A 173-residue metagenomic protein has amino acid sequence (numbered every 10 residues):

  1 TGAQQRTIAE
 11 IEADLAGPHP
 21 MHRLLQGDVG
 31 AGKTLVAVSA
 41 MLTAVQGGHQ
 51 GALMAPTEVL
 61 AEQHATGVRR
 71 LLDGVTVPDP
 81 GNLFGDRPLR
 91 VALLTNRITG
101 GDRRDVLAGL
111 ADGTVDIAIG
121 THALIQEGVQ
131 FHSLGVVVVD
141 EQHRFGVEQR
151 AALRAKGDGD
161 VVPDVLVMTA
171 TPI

Functional and structural regions predicted by a protein language model:
T1-G30, L35-Q46, Q50-A52: Pre-Walker A segment
G17-P18, T43-G47, L83-D86, A108-G113 (+2 more regions): Conserved catalytic network of the ASCE P-loop NTPase/AAA+ motor domain
H22, V36-T66, V75-L89, D160: Conserved SF1/SF2 helicase motif Ia
Q26, G120, V138-V139: Hydrophobic residues in beta-strands of the RecA-like P-loop NTPase core, especially within AAA+ ATPase
D28, P56, A170: P-loop (Walker A) phosphate-binding loop of NTP-binding proteins
G48-A52, R90, G113-I117, S133-V136 (+1 more regions): Loop/turn-to-beta-strand initiation segments
E62-R69, F131-I173: Post-DEXD/H (motif II) to motif III coupling segment of the RecA-like Helicase ATP-binding lobe
G85-L89, L94-A118, Q126-L134: Conserved motor-coupling elements within RecA-like helicase/translocase cores
